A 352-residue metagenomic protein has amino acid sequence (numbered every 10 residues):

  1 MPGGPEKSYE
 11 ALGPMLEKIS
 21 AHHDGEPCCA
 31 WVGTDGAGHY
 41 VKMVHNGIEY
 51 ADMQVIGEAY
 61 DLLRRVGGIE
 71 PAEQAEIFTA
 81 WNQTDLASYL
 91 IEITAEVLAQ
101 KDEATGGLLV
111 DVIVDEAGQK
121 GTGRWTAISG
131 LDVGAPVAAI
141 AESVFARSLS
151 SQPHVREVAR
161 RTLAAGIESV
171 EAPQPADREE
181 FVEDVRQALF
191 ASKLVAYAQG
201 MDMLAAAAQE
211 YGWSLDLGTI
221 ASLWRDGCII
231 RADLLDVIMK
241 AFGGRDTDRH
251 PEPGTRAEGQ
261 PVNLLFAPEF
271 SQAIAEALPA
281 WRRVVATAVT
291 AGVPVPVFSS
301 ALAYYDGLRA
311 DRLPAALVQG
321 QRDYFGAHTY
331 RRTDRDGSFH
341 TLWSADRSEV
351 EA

Functional and structural regions predicted by a protein language model:
M1-G4, R156-V158, P314-A315: Short, hinge-like loop/turn segments at secondary-structure boundaries
M1-L16, K42-Y50: Short beta-strand and adjoining strand-loop segment in the mid-core of the Rossmann-like NAD(P)-dependent dehydrogenase
G3-P5, V32-T34, S143: Fold-independent oxyanion-binding glycine-rich loops and adjacent beta-strand/coil segments at enzyme active sites
E6-V32: Flexible glycine-/small-residue-enriched beta->alpha junction loops that bind anionic phosphate/pyrophosphate groups
K7-E17, T162-A176, Q321-R331: Short, basic, helix/turn surface patches
G25, Y50-V289, P294-V295, V350-E351: C-terminal substrate-binding/catalytic lobe of Rossmann-fold NAD(P)-dependent dehydrogenases
C29-L62: Conserved anion/nucleotide-ligand pocket segment
A275, A280-A352: C-terminal amphipathic alpha-helical interaction region
